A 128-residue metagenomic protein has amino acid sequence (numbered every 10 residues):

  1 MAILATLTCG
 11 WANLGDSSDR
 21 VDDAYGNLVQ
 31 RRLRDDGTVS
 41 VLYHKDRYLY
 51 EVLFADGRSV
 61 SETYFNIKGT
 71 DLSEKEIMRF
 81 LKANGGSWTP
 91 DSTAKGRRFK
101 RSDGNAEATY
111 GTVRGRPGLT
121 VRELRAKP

Functional and structural regions predicted by a protein language model:
M1-T6: Bacterial N-terminal signal peptides
L7-T8, T63: Residues at structural and domain junctions
T8-G10, F54: N-terminal low-complexity, intrinsically disordered segments
G10-R20: Cleaved targeting-peptide boundary
R20-T120, L124-P128: A cross-family detector of function-defining hotspots
